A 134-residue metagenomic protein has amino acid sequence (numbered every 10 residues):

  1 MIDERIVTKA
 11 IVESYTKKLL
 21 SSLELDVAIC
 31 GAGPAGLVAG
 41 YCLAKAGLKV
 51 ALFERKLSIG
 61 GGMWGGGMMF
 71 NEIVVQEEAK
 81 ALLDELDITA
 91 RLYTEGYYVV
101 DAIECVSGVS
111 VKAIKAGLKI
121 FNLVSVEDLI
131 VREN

Functional and structural regions predicted by a protein language model:
M1-V27, K112, A116: Extreme N-terminal leader/targeting segments of oxidoreductases
D3-R5, S21, K56-A79: Conserved N-terminal glycine-rich FAD pyrophosphate-binding loop of Rossmann-like flavoproteins
A28, A44-W64: Glycine-rich FAD pyrophosphate-binding loop
A28-C30, F53, V126, N134: Short hydrophobic core segments
G31-A35: Glycine-rich Rossmann-fold phosphate-binding loop(s) that bind the pyrophosphate of adenine dinucleotide cofactors
C42, S58, E72-Y93: Conserved FAD-binding subdomain of flavin-dependent enzymes
D87-N134: Feature captures the FAD/FMN-dependent oxidoreductase FAD-binding
